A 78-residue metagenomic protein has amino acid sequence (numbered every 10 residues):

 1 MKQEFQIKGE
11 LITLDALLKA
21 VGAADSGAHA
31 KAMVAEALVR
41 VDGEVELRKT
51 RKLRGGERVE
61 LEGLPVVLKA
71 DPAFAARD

Functional and structural regions predicted by a protein language model:
M1-E10: N-terminal beta-hairpin/loop module of FHA
G9-G55: A basic, amphipathic helix-loop patch mediating RNA/tRNA/ribosome contacts
V39-D78: S4-like RNA-binding module at protein N-termini
